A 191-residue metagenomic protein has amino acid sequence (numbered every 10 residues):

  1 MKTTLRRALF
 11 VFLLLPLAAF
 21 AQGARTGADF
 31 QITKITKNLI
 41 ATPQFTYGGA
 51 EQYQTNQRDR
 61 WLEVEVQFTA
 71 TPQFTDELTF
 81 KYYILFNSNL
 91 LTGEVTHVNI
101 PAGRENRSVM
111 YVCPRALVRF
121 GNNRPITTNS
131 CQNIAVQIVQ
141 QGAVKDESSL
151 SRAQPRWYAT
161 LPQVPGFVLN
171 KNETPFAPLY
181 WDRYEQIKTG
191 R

Functional and structural regions predicted by a protein language model:
M1-F12: Bacterial N-terminal signal peptides that target proteins for export
L13-A21: Hydrophobic h-region of N-terminal signal peptides that target proteins for export in Gram-negative bacteria
Q22-Q57, L169-R191: Short, compositionally biased P/S/T/A/G/V-rich stretches that sit at domain boundaries
E51-F68, T75-E77: Contiguous beta-strand segments within globular domains
Q67-A70, I84: Hydrophobic beta-strand positions in extracellular immunoglobulin-like domains
D76-T96, Q132-Q141: Extended low-complexity, serine/threonine- and proline-enriched intrinsically disordered segments
N99-E105, Q140-R191: Short beta-strand elements
P101-D146, A153: Short, solvent-exposed, Trp/other aromatic-anchored flexible loops in extracytoplasmic proteins
